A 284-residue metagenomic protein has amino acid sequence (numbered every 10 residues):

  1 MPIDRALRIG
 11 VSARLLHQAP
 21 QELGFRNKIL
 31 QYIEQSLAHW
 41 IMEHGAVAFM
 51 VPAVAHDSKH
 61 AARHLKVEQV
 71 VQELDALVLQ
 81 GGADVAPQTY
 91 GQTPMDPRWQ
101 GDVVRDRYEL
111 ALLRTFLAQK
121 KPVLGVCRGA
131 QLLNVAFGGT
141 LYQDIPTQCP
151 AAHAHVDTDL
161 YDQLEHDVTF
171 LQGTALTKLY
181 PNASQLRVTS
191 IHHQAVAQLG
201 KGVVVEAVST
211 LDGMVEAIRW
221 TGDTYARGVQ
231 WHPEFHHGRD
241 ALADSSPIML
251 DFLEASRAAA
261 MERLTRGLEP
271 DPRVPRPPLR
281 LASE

Functional and structural regions predicted by a protein language model:
M1-L124, V135, Y142, P146-N182 (+4 more regions): N-terminal beta1-alpha1 cap of cysteine-dependent amidohydrolase-like domains
G125, A130: Glycine-rich beta-to-alpha active-site loop
R227-Q230: Active-site-proximal beta-strand elements of phosphoester/diester hydrolases
